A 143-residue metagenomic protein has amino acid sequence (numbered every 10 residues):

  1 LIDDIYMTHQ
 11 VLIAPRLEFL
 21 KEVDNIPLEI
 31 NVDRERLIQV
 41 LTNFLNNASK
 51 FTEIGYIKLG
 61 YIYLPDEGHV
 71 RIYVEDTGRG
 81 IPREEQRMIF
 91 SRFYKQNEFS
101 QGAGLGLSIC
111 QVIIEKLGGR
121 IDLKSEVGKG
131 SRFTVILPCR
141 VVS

Functional and structural regions predicted by a protein language model:
V11-K21: Short conserved segments within the C-terminal catalytic ATPase subdomain
E29-V32: Conserved micro-motifs of the catalytic ATP-binding
A48-S49: Short helix-loop "hinge" at the ATP-lid/N-box region of the Bergerat-fold HATPase_c
Y56-E67: Short beta-strand/loop element within the Bergerat-fold HATPase_c
I81-F93: Short conserved segment of the HATPase_c
G106, C110: Short alpha-helical Gxxx[C/S/T] motif in the catalytic ATP-binding
